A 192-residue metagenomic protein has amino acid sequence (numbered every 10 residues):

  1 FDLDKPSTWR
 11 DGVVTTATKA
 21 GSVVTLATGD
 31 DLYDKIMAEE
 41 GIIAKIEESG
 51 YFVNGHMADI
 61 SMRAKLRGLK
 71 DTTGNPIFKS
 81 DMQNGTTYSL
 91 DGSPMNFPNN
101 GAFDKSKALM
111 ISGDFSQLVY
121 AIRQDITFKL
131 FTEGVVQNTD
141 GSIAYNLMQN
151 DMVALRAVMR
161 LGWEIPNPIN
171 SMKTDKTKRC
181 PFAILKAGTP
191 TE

Functional and structural regions predicted by a protein language model:
F1-A44, S89, N96, K178 (+1 more regions): Alpha-helical scaffold segments that mediate packing/assembly in large oligomeric complexes
F1-T18, K45-M57, S61-M62, M95 (+1 more regions): Long, contiguous amphipathic alpha-helices that act as assembly "spine/axial" helices in icosahedral shell and virion
A27, Y33-A58, K65-Q83, S89 (+1 more regions): Extended alpha-helical or coil "stalk/linker/tether" regions that are enriched in polar/charged and small residues
T72-E192: Sequence/fold signature of self-assembling virion shell proteins
